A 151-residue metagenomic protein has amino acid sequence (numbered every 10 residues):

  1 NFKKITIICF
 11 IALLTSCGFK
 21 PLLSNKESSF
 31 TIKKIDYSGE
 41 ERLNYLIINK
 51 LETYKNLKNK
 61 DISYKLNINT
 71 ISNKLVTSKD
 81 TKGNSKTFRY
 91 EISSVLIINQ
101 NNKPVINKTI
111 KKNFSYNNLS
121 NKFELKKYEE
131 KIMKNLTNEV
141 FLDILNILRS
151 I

Functional and structural regions predicted by a protein language model:
N1-T6: Bacterial N-terminal signal peptides that target proteins for export
L13-S16: C-terminal motif of bacterial Sec signal peptides marking the signal peptidase cleavage site
G18-K20: Bacterial signal peptide processing site
E27-L46: Post-signal peptide N-terminal segment of mature Sec-exported envelope proteins
N49-Y54, N59, Y64-N107, K111-K131 (+2 more regions): Surface-exposed short loop/turn segments
